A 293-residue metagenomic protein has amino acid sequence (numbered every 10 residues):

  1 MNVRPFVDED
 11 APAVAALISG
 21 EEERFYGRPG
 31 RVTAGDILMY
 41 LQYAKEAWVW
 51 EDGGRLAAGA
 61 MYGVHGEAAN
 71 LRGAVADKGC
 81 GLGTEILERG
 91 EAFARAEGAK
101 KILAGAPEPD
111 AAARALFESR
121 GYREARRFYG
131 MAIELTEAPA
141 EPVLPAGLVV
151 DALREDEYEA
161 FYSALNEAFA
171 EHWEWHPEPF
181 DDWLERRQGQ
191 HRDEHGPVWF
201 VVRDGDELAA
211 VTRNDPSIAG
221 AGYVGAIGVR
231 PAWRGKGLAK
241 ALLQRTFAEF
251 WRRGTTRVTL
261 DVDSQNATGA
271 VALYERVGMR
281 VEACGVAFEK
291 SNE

Functional and structural regions predicted by a protein language model:
M1-G35, V143-P177: Short amphipathic alpha-helix that is part of the acyltransferase structural core
V3, A68-L71, V150, V224: Hydrophobic residues on conserved beta-strands that form the core of alpha/beta folds
D8, S19-E97, A106, D204-G205 (+1 more regions): Conserved donor-binding loop and adjoining core beta-sheet/short helix segment in diverse acyl/aminoacyl transferases
G63-A68, V75-G147, C284-K290: Acyl-donor-binding surface of acyltransferase catalytic domains
L71, I102-A106, V224, V258-V262: Conserved hydrophobic beta-strand within the GNAT/NAT acetyltransferase core sheet that lines the active-site cleft
G79-A92, V229, G235-R252, V271-R276: Conserved acetyl-CoA-binding loop-helix of GNAT-fold acetyltransferases
S119-P139, Q244, R253-E293: Active-site/acyl-donor-binding loops of N-acyltransferases
E171-S217, A221-Y223, I227, P231 (+1 more regions): Phosphate-binding active sites in nucleotide-utilizing proteins
